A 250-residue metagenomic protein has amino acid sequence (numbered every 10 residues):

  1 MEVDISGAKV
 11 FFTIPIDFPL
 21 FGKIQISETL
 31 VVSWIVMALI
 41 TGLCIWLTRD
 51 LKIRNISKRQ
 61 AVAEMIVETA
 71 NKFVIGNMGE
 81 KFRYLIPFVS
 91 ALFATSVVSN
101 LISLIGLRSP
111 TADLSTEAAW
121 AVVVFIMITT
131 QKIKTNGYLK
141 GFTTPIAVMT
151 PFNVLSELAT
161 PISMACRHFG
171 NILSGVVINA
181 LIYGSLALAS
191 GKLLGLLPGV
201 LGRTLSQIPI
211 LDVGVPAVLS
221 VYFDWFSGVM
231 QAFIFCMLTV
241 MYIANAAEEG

Functional and structural regions predicted by a protein language model:
M1-G250: Selective transmembrane helix interface/packing segments
